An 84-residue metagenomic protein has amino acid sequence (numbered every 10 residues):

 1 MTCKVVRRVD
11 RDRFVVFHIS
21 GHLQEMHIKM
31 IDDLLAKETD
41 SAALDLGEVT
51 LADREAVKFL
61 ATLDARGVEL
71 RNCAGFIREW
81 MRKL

Functional and structural regions predicted by a protein language model:
M1-V15: Short beta-strand/loop segment at the start of cytosolic alpha/beta domains
V16-L84: Amphipathic alpha-helical interaction surfaces in cytosolic regulatory modules
